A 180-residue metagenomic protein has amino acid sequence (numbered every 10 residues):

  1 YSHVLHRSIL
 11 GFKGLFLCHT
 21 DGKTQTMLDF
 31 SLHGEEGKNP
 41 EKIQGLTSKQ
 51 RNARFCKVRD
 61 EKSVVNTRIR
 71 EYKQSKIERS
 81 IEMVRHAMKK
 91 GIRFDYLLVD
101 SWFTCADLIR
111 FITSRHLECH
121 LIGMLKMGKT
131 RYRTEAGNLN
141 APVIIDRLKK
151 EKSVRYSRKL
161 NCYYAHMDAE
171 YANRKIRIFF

Functional and structural regions predicted by a protein language model:
Y1-S48, L160-E170: Active-site-proximal, Lys/Arg-enriched surface segment that forms a nucleic-acid-binding/basic interface patch
G45, Q50-F180: An internal, acidic/charged active-site-proximal segment that coordinates divalent cations and/or engages
